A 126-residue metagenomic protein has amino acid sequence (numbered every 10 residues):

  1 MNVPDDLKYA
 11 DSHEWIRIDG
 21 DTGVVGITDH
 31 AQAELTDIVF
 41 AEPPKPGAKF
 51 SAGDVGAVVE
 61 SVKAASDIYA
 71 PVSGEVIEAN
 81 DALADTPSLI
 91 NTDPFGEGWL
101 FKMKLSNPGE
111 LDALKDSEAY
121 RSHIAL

Functional and structural regions predicted by a protein language model:
M1-V55, S88, T92-L126: Acidic, low-complexity mobile loops and tails
I18, S61-V62, P71, S106: A short, compositionally biased micro-patch
T22, A48, E75-D81: Short, solvent-exposed cationic patches
P46-V55, A64, A70, E75: Helix-adjacent hinge/juxtasegments
S61-A64, D81: Short, conserved catalytic or interaction motifs in soluble domains
S66, A84, E110: Conserved protein kinase catalytic core
V76-T92: Short, charge-rich, low-complexity interaction segments located in flexible loops at or near secondary-structure
